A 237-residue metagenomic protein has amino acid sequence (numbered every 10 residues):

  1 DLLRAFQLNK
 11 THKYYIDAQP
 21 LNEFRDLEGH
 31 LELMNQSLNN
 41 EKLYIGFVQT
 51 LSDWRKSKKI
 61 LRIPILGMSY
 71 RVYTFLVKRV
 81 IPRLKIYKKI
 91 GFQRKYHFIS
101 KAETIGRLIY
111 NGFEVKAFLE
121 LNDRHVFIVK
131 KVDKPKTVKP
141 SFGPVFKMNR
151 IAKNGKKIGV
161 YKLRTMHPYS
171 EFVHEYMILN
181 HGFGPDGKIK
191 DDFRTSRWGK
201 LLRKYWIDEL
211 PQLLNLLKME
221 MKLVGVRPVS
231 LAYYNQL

Functional and structural regions predicted by a protein language model:
D1-T11: A short, well-structured beta->alpha microelement
T11-E32, T50: A short SAM/SAH-binding and catalytic strip from SAM-dependent methyltransferases
E28-L43: A short glycine-rich, Lys/Arg-flanked "PGG" loop and its adjoining helix->strand segment in the class I
N40-D53: Conserved beta-strand signature within the Rossmann-like core of class I S-adenosyl-L-methionine
S52-K56, R124-F127, L231-Y233: Short catalytic/ligand-binding loop motif for oxyanion handling, primarily in non-cytosolic enzymes, centered on
D53-G106: C-terminal alpha-helical "lid/dimerization" subdomain adjacent to the S-adenosyl-L-methionine
R107-P140: Core SAM-dependent methyltransferase catalytic element
K134-L237: Conserved small/aromatic sequence motifs within transmembrane helices
